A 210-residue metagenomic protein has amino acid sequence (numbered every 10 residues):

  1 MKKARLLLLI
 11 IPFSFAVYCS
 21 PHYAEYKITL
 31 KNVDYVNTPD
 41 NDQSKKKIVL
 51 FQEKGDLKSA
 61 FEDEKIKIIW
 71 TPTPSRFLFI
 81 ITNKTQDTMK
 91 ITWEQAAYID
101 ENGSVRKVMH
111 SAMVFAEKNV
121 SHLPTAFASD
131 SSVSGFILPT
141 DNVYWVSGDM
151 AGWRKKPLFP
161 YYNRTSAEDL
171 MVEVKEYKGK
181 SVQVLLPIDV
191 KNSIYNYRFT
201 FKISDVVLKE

Functional and structural regions predicted by a protein language model:
A4-F15: Sec-dependent N-terminal signal peptides
C19-E25, V114-A116, L123, S131 (+1 more regions): Glycine- and small hydrophobic-rich membrane-insertion segments that are intrinsically disordered in solution
C19-R76, Q86-D87, R106, F115-K118 (+1 more regions): Membrane engagement elements in two modes
I80-T82: Short edge beta-strand/loop segments characteristic of extracellular beta-sandwich folds
K84-W145: The feature marks short-to-medium sequence segments in extracytoplasmic or secretory-pathway proteins
D141, V146-G148, V190-I194: Membrane-associated and secretory-pathway sequences
W145-P187: Short, surface-exposed ligand- or partner-binding patches at beta-edge/loop junctions that are enriched in aromatics
